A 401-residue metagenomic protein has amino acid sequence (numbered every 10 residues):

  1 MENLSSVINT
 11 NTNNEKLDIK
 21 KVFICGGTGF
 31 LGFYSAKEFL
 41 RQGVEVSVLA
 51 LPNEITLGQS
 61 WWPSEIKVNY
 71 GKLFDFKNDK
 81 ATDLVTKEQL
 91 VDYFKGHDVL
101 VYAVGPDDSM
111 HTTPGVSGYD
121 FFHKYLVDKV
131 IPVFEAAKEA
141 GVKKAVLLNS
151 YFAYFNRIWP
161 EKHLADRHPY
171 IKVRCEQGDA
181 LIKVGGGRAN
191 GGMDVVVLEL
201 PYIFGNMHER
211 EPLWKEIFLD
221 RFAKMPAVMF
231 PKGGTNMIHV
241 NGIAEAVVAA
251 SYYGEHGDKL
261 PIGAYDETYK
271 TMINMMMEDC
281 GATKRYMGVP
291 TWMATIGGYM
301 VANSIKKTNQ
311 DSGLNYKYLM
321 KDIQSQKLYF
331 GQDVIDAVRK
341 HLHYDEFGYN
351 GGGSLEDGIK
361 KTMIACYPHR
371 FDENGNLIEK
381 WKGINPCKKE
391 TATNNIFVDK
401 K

Functional and structural regions predicted by a protein language model:
V22-Q42: N-terminal Rossmann NAD(P)H-binding glycine-rich loop of SDR-like oxidoreductase domains
C25, L49, A103, A145-Y151 (+1 more regions): SDR active-site strand-loop-helix element
V44-P52: Conserved glycine-rich Rossmann-like NAD(P)H-binding loop of the short-chain dehydrogenase/reductase
W62-P132, Y154-R157: NAD(P)H-binding glycine-rich loop region in Rossmannoid oxidoreductase-like domains and their noncatalytic homologs
Y119-F121, D128-R174, V196: Conserved Rossmann-fold NAD(P)-dependent oxidoreductase catalytic core, especially the SDR/UDP-sugar
I158-D258, G263: Oxidoreductase cofactor-interface core, primarily capturing Rossmann-like NAD(P)-dependent enzymes
G192, I243-K317, A337-K401: Mid/C-terminal beta-alpha module of Rossmann-like enzyme folds, strongest in SDR-family dehydrogenases/epimerases
R210-N236, G281-D333: Alpha-helical membrane-targeting segments
